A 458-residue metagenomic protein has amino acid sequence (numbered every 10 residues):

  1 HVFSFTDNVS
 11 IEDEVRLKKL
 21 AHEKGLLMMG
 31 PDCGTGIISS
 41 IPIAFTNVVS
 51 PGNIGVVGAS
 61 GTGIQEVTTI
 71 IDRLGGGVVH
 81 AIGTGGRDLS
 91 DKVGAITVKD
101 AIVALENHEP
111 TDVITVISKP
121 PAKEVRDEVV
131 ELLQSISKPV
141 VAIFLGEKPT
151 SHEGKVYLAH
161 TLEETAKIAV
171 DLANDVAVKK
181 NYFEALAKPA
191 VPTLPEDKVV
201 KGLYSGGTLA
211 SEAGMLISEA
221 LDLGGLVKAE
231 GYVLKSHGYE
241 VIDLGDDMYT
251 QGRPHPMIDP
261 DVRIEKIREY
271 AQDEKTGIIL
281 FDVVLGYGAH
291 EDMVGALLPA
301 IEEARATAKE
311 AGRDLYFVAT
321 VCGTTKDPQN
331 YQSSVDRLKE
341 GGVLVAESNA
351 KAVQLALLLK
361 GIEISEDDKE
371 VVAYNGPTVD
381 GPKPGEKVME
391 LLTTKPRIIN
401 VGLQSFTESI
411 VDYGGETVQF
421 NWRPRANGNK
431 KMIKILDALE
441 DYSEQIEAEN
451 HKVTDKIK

Functional and structural regions predicted by a protein language model:
H1-D380: Catalytic-core regions of core metabolic enzymes, especially those transforming organic acids/acyl-group intermediates
V335-R337, D368-D380, G385-K387, L392-K458: Long, compositionally biased, glycine/small-hydrophobic-enriched stretches that function as flexible linkers, tethers
